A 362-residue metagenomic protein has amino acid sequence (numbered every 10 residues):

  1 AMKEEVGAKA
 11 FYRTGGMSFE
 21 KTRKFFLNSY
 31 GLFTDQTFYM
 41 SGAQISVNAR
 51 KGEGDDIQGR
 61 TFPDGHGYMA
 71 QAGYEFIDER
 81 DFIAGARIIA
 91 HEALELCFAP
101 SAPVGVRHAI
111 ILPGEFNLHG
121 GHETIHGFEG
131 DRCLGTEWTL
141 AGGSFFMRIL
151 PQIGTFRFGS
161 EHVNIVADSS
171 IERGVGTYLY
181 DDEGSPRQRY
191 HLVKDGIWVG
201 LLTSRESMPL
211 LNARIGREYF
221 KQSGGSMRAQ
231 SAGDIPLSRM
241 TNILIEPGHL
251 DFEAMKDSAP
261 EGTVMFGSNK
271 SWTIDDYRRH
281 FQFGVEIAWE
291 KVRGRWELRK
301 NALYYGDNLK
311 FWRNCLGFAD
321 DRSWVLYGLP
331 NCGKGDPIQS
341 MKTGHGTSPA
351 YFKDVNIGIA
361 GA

Functional and structural regions predicted by a protein language model:
A1-A362: N-terminal small-residue-enriched
